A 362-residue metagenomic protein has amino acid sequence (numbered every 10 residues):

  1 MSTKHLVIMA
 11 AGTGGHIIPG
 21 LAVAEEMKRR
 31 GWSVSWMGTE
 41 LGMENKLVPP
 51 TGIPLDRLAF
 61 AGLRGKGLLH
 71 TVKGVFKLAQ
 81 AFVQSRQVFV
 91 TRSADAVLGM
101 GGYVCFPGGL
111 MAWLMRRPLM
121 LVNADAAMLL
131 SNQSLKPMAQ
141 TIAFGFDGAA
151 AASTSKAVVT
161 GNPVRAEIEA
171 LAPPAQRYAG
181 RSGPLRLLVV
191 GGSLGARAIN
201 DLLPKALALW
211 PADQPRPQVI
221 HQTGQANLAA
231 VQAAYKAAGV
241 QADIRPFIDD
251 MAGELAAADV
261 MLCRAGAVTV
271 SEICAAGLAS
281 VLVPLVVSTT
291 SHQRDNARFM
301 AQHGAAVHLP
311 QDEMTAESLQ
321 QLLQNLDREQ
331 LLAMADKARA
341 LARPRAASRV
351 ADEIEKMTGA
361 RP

Functional and structural regions predicted by a protein language model:
T3-A11, K28-Q80, Q225-N227, P310-D312: Conserved nucleotide-sugar phosphate-binding/catalytic loop shared by glycosyltransferases and other
H16-M27: Short amphipathic alpha-helix
S33, M43, P54, W113-P174: Active-site-proximal region of nucleotide-activated glycan assembly enzymes, centered on histidine/acidic-rich loops
G42, L47-T51, P173-M261, R294-R298 (+1 more regions): Donor-nucleotide binding loops and adjacent catalytic segments primarily of GT-B fold Leloir glycosyltransferases
Q84-L98, C105-M120, Q133-M138: Glycosyltransferases and closely related glycan-assembly transferases that use nucleotide-activated donors
A94-A96, A256-S271, L278-A279: Acidic donor-binding loop of glycosyltransferase active sites
Q330-P344: A short, well-ordered alpha-helix in the C-terminal region of glycosyltransferases
P344-P362: C-terminal alpha-helical cap of glycosyltransferases
